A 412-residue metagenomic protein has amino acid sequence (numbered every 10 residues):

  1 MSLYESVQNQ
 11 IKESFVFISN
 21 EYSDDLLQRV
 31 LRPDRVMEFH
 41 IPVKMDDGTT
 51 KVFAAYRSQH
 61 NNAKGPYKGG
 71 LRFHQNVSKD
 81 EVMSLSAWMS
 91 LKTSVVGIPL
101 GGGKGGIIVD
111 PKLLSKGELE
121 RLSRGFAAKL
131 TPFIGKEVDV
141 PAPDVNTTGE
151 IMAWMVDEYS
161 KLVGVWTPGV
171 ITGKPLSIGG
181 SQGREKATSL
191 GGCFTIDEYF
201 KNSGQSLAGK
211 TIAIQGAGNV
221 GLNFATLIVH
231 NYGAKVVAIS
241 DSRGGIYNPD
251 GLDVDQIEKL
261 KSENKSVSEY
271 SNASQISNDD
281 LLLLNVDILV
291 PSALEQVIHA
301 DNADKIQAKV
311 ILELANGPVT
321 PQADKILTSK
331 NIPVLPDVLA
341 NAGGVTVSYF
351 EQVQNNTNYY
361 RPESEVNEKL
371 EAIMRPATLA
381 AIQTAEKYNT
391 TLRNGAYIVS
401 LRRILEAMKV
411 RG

Functional and structural regions predicted by a protein language model:
S2, S6-N9, E21, V77-D80 (+20 more regions): Conserved active-site and cofactor/substrate-binding residues in soluble primary-metabolism enzymes
S2, Y199, A308-G412: Adenosine-phosphate binding glycine-rich loop
S2-H40: Short, Gly/Pro- and small/polar-rich lid/capping loops
E38-P111: Glycine-rich, N-terminal phosphate-binding loop and its surrounding beta-alpha-beta segment
T93-A208: Glycine/serine-rich phosphate-binding loop and adjoining beta1-alpha1 elements at the start of nucleotide-handling
K174-P175, G180-V286: Glycine-rich phosphate/diphosphate-binding loop of Rossmann-like nucleotide-binding domains
G244-V334: Rossmann-like adenosine-cofactor binding region
